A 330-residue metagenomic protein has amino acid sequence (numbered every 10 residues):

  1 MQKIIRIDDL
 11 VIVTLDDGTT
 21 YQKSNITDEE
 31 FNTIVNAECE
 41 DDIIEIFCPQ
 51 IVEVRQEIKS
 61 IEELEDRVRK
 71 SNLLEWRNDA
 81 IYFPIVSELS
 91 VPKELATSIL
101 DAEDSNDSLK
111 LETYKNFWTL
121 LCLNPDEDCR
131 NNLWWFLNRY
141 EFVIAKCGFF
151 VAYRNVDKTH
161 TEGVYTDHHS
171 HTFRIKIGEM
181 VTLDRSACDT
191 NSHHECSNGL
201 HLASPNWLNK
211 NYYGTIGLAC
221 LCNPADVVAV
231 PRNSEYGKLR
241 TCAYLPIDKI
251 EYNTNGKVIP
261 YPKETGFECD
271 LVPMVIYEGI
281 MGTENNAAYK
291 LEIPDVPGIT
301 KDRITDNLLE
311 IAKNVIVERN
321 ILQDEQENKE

Functional and structural regions predicted by a protein language model:
M1-N124, L133-Y140: Extended, charge-biased low-complexity segments that typically form long amphipathic alpha-helices/coiled-coils
Q2, E94-E195: ADP-ribose/NAD+-binding catalytic cleft of ART/PARP-like enzymes
R6-I7, L15-D17, D28, D167 (+4 more regions): Acidic surface patches and DE-rich sequence motifs
D8, L15-G18, R154-T161, C220-D226: Short, flexible beta-strand-to-coil junctions
R55-E57, L73, D79, P92 (+5 more regions): Structural boundary micro-motifs
D79, I85-S87, L183-T254: ADP-ribosyltransferase catalytic core
L221-P294: Long, compositionally biased interface segments
I276-E330: Long, compositionally biased intrinsically disordered regions
